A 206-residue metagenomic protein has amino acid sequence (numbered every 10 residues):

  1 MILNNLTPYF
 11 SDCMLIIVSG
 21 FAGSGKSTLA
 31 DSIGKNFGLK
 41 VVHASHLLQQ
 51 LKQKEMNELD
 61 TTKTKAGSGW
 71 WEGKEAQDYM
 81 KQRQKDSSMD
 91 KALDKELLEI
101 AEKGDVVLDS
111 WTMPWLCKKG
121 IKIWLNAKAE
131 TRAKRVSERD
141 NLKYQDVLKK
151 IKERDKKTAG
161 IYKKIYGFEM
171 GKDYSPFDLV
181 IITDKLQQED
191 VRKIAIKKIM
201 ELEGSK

Functional and structural regions predicted by a protein language model:
V18: Hydrophobic anchor at the beta1->P-loop junction of P-loop NTPases
F21: P-loop (Walker A) phosphate-binding loop of NTP-binding proteins
S24: ATP-binding Walker
S27: Walker A/P-loop
H46-L116, E130, N141-K143: ATP-dependent small-molecule kinase phosphotransfer cores that center on conserved nucleotide phosphate-binding segments
K118-D140, D146-K150: Conserved phosphate-donor/acceptor-positioning beta-strand/loop module used by diverse small-molecule
Y144-I194: Small-molecule kinase domains that catalyze NTP-dependent phosphoryl transfer to phosphate-bearing small molecules
